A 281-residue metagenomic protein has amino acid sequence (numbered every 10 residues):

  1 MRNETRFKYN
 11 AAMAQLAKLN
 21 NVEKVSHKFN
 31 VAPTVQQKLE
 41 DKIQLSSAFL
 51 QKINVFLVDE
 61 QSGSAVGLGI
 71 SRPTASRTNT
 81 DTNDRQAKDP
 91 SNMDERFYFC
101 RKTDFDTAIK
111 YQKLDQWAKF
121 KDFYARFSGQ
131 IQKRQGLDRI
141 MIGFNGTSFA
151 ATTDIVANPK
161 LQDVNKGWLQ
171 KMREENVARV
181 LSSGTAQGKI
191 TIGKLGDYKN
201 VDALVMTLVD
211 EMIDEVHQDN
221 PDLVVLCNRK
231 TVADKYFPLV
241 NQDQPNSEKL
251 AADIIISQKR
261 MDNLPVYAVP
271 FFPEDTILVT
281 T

Functional and structural regions predicted by a protein language model:
M1-N20, A87-K88: Short, intrinsically disordered N-terminal pre-domain segments
Q15-V22, D41-S46, F56-D59, K171 (+4 more regions): Surface-exposed polar/charged interaction patches
V22-Q37, M141-T153, D219-L223: Short glycine-rich, low-complexity/disordered patches
S26-A108, G129, K160-Q170: Assembly/oligomerization interface modules of large self-assembling protein complexes
A32, R101-Q112, L226-T231, T281: Helix N-cap / beta->alpha transition motif
R101-T103, A125, P221: Residues at beta-strand starts and edge strands
Y111-T207: Alpha-helical scaffold segments that mediate packing/assembly in large oligomeric complexes
K194-T281: Extended oligomerization regions of viral-like shell subunits
